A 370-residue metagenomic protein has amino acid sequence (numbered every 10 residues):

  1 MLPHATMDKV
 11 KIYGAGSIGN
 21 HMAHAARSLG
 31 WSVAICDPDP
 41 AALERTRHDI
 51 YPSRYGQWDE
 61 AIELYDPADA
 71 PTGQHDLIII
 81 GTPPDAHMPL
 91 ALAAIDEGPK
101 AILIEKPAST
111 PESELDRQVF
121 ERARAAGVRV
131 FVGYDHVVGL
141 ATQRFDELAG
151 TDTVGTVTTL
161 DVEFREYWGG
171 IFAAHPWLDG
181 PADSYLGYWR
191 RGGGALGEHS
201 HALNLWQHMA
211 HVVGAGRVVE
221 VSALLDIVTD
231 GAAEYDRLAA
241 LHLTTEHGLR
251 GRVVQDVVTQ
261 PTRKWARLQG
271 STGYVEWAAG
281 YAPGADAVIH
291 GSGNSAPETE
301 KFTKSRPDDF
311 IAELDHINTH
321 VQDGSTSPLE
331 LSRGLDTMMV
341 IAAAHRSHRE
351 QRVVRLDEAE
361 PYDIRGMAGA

Functional and structural regions predicted by a protein language model:
M1-H4, R27, W31-S32, C36 (+4 more regions): C-terminal helix-rich "cap/oligomerization" subdomain common to oxidoreductases
L2-G56: N-terminal Rossmann-like dinucleotide-binding module
S32, H75-I78, V157, V218: Local beta-strand N-terminus motif with an aromatic residue
A41, F302-D315: Active-site loop of classical SDR/Rossmann-like NAD(P)-dependent oxidoreductases, centered on the catalytic Tyr-X3-Lys
E60-H75: Short acidic low-complexity segments
D76-L77, P84, M88-V137: Beta-strand-loop-alpha-helix segment that lines the small-molecule cofactor/substrate pocket of alpha/beta enzymes
G139-G231, Q351: Predominantly a Rossmann-like dinucleotide-binding segment in NAD(P)-dependent oxidoreductases
G197-P283, I311-S325, I341-A343, E358-A370: Contiguous beta-strand/loop segments that form the cofactor/metal-binding neighborhood of enzyme cores
